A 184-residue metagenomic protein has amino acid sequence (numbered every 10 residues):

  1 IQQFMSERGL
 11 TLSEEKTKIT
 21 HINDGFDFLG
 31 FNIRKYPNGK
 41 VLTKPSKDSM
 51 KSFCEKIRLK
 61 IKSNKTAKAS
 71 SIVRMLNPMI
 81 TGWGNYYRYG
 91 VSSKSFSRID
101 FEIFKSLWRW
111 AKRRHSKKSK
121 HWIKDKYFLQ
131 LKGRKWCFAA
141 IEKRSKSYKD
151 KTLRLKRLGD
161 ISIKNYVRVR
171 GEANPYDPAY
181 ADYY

Functional and structural regions predicted by a protein language model:
I1-Y184: Non-catalytic terminal/accessory segments
